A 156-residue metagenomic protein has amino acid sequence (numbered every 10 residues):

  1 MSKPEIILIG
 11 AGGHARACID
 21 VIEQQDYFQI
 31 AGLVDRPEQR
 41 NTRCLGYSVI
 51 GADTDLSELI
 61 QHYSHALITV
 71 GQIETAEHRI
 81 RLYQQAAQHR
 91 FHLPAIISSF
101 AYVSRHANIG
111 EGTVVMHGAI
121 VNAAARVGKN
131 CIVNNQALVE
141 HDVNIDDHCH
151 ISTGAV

Functional and structural regions predicted by a protein language model:
M1-C44, S57-I60: Hydrophobic, well-ordered beta-alpha structural blocks that scaffold small-molecule cofactor pockets
A11, R36, A52, V70 (+3 more regions): Fold-independent oxyanion-binding glycine-rich loops and adjacent beta-strand/coil segments at enzyme active sites
G13-H14, E74-E77, N108: Short alpha-helical
I19-V21, R79-L82, V127: Short amphipathic alpha-helical segments
Q25, Y83-A86, V133, C149: Glycine-rich, phosphate-binding/catalytic loops in enzymes
A31, S64, E111: Conserved acidic residues
R40-Y102: Phosphate-bearing ligand-interacting subdomains that bind or position ATP/ADP/UDP/GDP/NAD(P) or nucleotide-linked
A95-V156: Structural signal for interior beta-strand "rungs" in well-ordered beta-sheet cores of soluble enzyme domains
